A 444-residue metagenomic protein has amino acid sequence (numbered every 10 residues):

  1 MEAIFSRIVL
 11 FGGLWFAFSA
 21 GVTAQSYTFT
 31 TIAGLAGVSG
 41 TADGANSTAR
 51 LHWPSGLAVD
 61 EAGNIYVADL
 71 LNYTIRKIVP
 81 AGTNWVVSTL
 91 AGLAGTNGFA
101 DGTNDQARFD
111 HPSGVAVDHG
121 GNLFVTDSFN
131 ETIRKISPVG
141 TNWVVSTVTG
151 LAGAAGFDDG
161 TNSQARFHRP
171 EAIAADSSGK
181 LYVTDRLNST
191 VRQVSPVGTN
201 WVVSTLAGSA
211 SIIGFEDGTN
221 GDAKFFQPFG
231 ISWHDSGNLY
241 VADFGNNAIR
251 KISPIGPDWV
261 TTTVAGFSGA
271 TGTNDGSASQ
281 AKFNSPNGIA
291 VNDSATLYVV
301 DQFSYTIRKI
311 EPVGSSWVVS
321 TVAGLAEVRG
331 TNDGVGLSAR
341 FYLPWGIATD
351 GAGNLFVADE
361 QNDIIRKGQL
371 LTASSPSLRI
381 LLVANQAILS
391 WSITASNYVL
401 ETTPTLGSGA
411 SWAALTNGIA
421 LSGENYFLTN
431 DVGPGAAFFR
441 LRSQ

Functional and structural regions predicted by a protein language model:
I8-G21: Bacterial N-terminal signal peptides
S26-W53, G82-S113, G140-R169, T199-F229 (+2 more regions): Gly/Pro-rich loop segments of beta-rich domains
V59-A62, V117-G120, A175-S178, W233-S236 (+2 more regions): Residue-level detector of Asp-centered blade-edge/turn motifs that repeat once per structural unit in beta-propeller
N64-Y66, N122-F124, K180-Y182, N238-Y240 (+2 more regions): Conserved beta-propeller blade signature
L70, P80, S128, P138 (+7 more regions): Short loop/turn segments immediately following the C-termini of beta-strands
Y73-K77, V86, E131-K135, V144 (+8 more regions): A short loop-to-beta-strand structural motif that recurs across blades of beta-propeller domains
F303, L343-A373: Blade-level signature of beta-propeller repeat domains, shared across WD40, Kelch, NHL, RCC1 and BNR/Asp-box propellers
L370-Q444: Short, composition-biased motifs enriched in small/polar/acidic residues
